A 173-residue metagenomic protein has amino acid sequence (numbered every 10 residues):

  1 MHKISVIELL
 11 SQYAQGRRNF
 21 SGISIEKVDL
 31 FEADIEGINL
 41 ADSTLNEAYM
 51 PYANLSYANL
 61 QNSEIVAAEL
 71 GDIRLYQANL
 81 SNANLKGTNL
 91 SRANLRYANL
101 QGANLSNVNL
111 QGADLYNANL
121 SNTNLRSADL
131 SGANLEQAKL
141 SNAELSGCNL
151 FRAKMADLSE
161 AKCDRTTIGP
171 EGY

Functional and structural regions predicted by a protein language model:
H2-Y173: Tandem repeat scaffolds
